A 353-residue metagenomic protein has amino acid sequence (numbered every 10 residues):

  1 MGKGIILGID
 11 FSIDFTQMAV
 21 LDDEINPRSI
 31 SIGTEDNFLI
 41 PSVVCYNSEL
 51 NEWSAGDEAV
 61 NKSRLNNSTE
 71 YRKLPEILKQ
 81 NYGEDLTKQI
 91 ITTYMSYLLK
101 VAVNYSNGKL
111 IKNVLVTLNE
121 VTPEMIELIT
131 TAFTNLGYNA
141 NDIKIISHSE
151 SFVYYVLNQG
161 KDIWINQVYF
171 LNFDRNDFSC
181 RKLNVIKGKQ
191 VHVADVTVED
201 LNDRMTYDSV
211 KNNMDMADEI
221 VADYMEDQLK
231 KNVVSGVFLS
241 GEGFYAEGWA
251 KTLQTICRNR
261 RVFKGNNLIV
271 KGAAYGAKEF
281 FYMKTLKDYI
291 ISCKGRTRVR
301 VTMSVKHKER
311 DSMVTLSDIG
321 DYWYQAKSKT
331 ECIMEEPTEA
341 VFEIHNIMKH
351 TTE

Functional and structural regions predicted by a protein language model:
M1-L7, A140-F170, L268-I290: Conserved phosphate-binding catalytic cores of ATP/NTP-utilizing and phosphoryl-transfer enzymes
M1-S42, Y46-S48, L157-V196, H345-I347: Gly/Thr-rich phosphate-binding beta-strand-loop-beta motif of the actin/hexokinase/Hsp70
M18-V20, E124-T131, Y154-N158, F178-L183 (+2 more regions): A short acidic (Asp/Glu
R28-T117, T122, T197-L229, V234: Conserved phosphate-binding loops in N-terminal lobes of ATP-dependent enzymes of the actin/Hsp70/sugar-kinase
T92-L157, N266: Active-site neighborhood for divalent-cation/phosphate handling
V114-I126, Y224-Q254, V262-N266: Glycine-rich phosphate-binding loops at beta-strand->alpha-helix junctions
T131-E219: Small-residue (GG/TT-enriched) beta-loop-alpha framework at ligand/catalytic clefts
Y275-E353: Acidic, glycine/GT-rich loop-and beta-edge segments that sit at the periphery of enzyme/chaperone cores
